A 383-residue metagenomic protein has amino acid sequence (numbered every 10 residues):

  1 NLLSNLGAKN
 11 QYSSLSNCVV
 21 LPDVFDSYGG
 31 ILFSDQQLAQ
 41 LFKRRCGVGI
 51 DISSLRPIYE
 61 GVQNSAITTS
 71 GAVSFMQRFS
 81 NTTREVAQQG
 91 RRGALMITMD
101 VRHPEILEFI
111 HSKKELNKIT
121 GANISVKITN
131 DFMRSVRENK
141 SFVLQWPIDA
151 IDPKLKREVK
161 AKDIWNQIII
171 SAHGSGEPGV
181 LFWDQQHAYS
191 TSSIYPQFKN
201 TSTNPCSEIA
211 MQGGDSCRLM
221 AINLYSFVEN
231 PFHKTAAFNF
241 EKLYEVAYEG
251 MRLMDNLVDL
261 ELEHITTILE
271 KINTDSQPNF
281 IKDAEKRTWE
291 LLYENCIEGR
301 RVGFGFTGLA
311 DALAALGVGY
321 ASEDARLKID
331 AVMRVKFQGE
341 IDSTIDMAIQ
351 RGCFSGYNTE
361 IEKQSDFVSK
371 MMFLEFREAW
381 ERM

Functional and structural regions predicted by a protein language model:
N1-M383: Extended catalytic cores of very large enzyme megasubunits
